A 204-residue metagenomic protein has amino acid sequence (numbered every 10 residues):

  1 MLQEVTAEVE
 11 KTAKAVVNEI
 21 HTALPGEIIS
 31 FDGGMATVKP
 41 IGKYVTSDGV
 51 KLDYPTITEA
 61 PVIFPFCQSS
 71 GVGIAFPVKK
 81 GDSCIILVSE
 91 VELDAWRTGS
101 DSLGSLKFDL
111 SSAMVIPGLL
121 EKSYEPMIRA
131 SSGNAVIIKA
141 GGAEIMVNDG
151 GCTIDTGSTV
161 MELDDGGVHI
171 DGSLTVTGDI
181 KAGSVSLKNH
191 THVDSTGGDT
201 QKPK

Functional and structural regions predicted by a protein language model:
M1-G157: Hydrophobic packing positions characteristic of elongated beta-solenoid/beta-helix-type spike/fiber shafts
V45, L52, S102, E121 (+5 more regions): Polar low-complexity intrinsically disordered regions enriched in Ser/Thr and small residues
S69, T159, T200-K202: Generic N-terminal leader/processing signal
G71, G167, S173, T196-G197: Preference for short coil/turn "hinge" residues that link or interrupt alpha-helices
I138-K139, A143-V147, G151-I170, L174-S186 (+1 more regions): Low-complexity, small-hydrophobic/phenylalanine-enriched stretches that adopt extended beta/coil conformations used
S186-K204: Protruding loop/beta-arch "assembly-hinge" segments enriched in small, turn-prone residues
